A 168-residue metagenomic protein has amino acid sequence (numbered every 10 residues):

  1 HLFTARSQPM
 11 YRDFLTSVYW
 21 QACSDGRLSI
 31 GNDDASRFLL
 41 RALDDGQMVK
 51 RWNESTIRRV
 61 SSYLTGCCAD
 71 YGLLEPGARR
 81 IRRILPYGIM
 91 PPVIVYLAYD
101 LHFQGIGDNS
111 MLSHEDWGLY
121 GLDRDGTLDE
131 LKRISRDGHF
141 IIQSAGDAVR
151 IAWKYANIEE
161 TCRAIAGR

Functional and structural regions predicted by a protein language model:
H1-L28, M90-I106: Positively charged, polyanion-binding regions of nucleic-acid-associated proteins
Q8, R12, L28-N32, E54-S61 (+1 more regions): Alpha-helix N-cap/helix-initiation sites
V18, A42-G46, Y71: A short secondary-structure junction motif
V18, L64, E130-R133: Residues in the recognition helix of alpha-helical DNA-binding motifs
I30-Q47: DNA-recognition alpha helix
V49-I84: A contiguous pocket-lining binding segment that forms or flanks enzyme active sites
A69, E75-I158: Accessory, usually C-terminal, subdomains that scaffold auxiliary metal cofactors
Y155-R168: Low-complexity, glycine/alanine/valine/leucine- and proline-rich hydrophobic stretches
